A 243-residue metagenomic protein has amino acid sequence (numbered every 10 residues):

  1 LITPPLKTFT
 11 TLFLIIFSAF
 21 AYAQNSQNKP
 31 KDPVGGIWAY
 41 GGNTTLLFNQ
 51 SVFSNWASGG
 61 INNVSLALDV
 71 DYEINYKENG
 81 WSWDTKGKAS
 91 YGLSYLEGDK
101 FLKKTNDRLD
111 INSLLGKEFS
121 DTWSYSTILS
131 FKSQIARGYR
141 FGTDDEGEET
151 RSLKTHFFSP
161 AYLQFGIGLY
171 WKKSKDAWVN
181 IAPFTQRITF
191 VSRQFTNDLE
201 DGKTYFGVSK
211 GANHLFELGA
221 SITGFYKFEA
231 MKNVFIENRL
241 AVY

Functional and structural regions predicted by a protein language model:
V34-Q50, W81-W83: Transmembrane beta-strand segments of Gram-negative outer membrane beta-barrel proteins
G35, K77-N79, G116-T122, S174-D176 (+1 more regions): Outer-membrane beta-barrel channels and translocator barrels
G42, L46-F48, L68-Y76, I111-K117 (+4 more regions): Residues on the lipid-exposed face of transmembrane beta-strands in outer-membrane beta-barrel proteins
G42-T44, T85, T127-L129, I167 (+2 more regions): Membrane-embedded beta-strand positions of outer-membrane beta-barrel proteins
L46-V52, E78-G80, A89-Y95, F131-R137 (+3 more regions): Transmembrane beta-strands of outer-membrane beta-barrel pores
F53-S58, E97-L102, G138-D145, V191-D198: Outer-membrane beta-barrel translocator domains and adjoining extracellular loop/strand segments of Gram-negative
S54-G60, Y95-F101, E148-T155, T204-A212 (+1 more regions): Extracellular loop and loop/strand-boundary signature of outer-membrane beta-barrel proteins
N62-L68, T105-L109, S159-L163, H214-A220: Residues that define the transmembrane beta-barrel architecture of outer-membrane proteins
